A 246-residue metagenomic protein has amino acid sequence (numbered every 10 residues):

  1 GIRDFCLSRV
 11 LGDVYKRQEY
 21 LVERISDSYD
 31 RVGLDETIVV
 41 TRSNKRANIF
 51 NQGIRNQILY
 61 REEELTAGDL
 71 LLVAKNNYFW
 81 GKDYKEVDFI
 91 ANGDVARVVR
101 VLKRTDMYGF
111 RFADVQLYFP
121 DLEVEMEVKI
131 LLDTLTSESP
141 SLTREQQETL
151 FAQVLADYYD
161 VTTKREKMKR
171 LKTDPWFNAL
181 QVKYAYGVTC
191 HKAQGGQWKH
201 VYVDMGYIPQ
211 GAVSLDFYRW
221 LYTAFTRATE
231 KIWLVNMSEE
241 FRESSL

Functional and structural regions predicted by a protein language model:
I2-Y15: Single conserved hydrophobic/aromatic residue that forms the stacking wall/gate of nucleotide- or nucleobase-binding
D4, Q18-V22, S214: A conditional alpha-helix N-cap/helix-loop micro-motif detector
S8, R31-L34: Alpha-helix termination/capping residues and helix-transition junctions
K16, Y20, R42-K45: Short beta->alpha linker loops
Y20-V32: Conserved interdomain hinge at the start of the Helicase C-terminal
D35-L246: Core RecA-like ATPase module of SF1/SF2 helicases and allied nucleic-acid translocases
